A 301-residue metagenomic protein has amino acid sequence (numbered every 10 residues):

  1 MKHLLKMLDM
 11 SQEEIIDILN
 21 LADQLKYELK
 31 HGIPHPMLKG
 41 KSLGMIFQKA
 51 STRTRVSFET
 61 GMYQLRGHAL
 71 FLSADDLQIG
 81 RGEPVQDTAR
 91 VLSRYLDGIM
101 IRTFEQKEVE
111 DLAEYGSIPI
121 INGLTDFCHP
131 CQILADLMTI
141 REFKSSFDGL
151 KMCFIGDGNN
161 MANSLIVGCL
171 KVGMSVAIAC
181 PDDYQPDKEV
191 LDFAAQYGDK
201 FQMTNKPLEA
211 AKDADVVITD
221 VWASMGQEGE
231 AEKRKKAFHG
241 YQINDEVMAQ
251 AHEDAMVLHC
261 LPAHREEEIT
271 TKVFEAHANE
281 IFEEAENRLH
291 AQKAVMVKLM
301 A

Functional and structural regions predicted by a protein language model:
M1-V56, T60: Positively charged, low-complexity intrinsically disordered leader regions
S42-L43, F47-Y95: Active-site cofactor/substrate anionic-group-binding motifs, chiefly glycine- and Lys/Arg-rich phosphate-binding loops
Q48-T60, E142-T219: Glycine-rich phosphate/diphosphate-binding loop of Rossmann-like nucleotide-binding domains
L92, L112, E209-A210: Structural alpha-helical scaffold elements that stabilize or flank donor/cofactor-binding regions in carbohydrate
D97-G168, H259: Anion-binding alpha/beta catalytic cores of soluble intermediary-metabolism enzymes, centered on
A195-T271: Rossmann-like adenosine-cofactor binding region
D254-A255, L261-A301: Adenosine-phosphate binding glycine-rich loop
